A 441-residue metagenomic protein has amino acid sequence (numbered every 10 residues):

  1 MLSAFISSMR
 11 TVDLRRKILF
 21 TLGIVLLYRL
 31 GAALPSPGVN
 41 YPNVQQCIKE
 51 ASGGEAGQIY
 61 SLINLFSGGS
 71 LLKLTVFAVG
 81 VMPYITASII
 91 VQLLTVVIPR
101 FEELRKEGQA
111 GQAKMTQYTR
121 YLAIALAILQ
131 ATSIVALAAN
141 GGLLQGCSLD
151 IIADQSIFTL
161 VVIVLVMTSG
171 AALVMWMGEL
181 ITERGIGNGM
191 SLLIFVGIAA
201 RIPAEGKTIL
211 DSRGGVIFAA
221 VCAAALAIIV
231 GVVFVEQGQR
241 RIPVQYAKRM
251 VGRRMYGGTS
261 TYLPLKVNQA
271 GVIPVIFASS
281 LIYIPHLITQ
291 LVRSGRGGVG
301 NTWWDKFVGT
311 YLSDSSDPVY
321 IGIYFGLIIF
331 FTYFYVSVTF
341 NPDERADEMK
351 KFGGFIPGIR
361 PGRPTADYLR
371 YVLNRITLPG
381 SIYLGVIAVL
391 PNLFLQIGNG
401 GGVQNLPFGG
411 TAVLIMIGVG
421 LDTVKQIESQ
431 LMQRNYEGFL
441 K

Functional and structural regions predicted by a protein language model:
M1-R105, A110-K441: N-terminal cationic and glycine-rich segments that engage phosphates or anionic surfaces
